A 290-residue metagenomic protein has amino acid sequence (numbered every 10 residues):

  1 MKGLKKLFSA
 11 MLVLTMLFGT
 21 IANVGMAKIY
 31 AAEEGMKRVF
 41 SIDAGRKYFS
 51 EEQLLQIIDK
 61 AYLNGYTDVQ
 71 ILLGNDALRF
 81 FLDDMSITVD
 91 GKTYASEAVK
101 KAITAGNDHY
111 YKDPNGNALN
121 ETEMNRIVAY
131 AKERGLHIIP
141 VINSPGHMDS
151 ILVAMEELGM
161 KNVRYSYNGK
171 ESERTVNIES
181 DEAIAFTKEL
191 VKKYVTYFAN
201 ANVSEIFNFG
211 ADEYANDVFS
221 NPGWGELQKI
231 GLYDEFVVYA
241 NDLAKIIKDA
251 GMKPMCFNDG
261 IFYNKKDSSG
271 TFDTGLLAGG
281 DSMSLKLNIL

Functional and structural regions predicted by a protein language model:
M1-M11: Bacterial N-terminal signal peptides that target proteins for export
F18-A32: Sec-dependent signal peptide cleavage junction
G35, D76-E133, M148-E182, A215-I230: Aromatic- and acidic-residue-enriched carbohydrate-binding clefts of CAZyme catalytic domains
R38-I42, V69-I71, I138-I142, E205-F209 (+2 more regions): Hydrophobic faces of well-ordered beta-strands that scaffold small-molecule active sites in alpha/beta enzyme cores
V39-Q53, T175-E182: Active-site mouth loops of central-metabolism enzymes
Q53-D76: Catalytic domains of carbohydrate-active enzymes, especially glycoside hydrolases
M124-P145, E173-F207: An active-site-proximal structural segment forming one wall of the substrate-binding cleft that immediately precedes
D181-S282: Active-site neighborhood of glycoside hydrolase catalytic domains
